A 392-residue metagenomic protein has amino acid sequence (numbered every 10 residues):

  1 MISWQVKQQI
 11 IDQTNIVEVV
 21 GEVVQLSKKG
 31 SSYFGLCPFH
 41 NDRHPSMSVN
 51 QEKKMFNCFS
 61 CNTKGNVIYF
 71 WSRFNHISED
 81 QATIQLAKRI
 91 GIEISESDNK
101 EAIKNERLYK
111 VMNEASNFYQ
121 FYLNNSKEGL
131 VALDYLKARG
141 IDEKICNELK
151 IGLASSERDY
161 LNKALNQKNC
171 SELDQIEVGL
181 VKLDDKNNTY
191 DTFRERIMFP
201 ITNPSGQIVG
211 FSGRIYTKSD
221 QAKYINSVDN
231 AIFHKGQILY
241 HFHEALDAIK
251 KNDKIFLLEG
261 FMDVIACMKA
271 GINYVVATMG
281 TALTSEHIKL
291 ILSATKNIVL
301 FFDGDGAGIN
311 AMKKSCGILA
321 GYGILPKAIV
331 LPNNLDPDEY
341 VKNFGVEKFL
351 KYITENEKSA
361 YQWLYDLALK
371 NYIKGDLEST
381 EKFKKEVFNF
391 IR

Functional and structural regions predicted by a protein language model:
M1-N99, F344, K351: N-terminal structured subdomain of primase-like DNA metabolism proteins
I2, T14-I16, K29, E106-K110 (+4 more regions): Phosphate-handling DNA/RNA-contact segment within nucleic-acid enzymes
Q8, Q81-V131: Conserved active-site segments centered on acidic
I10-Q13, E101-M112, N125-L130, I151-R158 (+2 more regions): Conserved phosphate/pyrophosphate-binding and hydrolysis machinery centered on Walker-type P-loop NTPases, extending
N66-V67, I272-N273, T295-N297, G323-P326: Short glycine-/polar-rich loops that comprise or flank the Walker A/P-loop and associated switch/sensor motifs
R73-A82, L86-A87, R196-I215, E339 (+3 more regions): Structured, non-catalytic alpha/beta "coupling" segments that mediate domain-domain communication and provide generic
M262, L283, F302-M312, V330 (+1 more regions): Acidic, metal-coordinating catalytic cores used for nucleic-acid/nucleotide bond scission and strand-transfer chemistry
L325-R392: C-terminal or mid-to-C-terminal helical accessory/interaction module adjacent to the motor/catalytic core
